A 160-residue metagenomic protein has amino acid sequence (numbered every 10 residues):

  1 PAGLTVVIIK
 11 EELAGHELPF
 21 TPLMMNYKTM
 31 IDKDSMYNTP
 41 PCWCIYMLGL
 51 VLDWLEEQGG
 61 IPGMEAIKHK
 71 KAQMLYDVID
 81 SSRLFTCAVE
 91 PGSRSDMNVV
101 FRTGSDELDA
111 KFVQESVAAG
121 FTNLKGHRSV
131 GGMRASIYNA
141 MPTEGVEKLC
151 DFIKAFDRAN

Functional and structural regions predicted by a protein language model:
P1-A2, R94, V130: Short, solvent-exposed loop/turn segments at the edges of secondary structure
P1-Y76, E90, A159-N160: Active-site C-terminal subdomain of aminotransferase-like
I9, F101-S105, I137-N139: Short beta-strand-to-loop capping motifs
F85-S116: Conserved PLP-binding catalytic core of the aspartate aminotransferase-like
A110-A119, K148-K154: Short amphipathic alpha-helices in soluble, non-transmembrane regions that often serve as interface/regulatory elements
A119-I137: Conserved PLP cofactor-binding pocket of PLP-dependent enzymes
G131-N160: PLP-dependent enzyme catalytic core of the Aspartate aminotransferase-like
